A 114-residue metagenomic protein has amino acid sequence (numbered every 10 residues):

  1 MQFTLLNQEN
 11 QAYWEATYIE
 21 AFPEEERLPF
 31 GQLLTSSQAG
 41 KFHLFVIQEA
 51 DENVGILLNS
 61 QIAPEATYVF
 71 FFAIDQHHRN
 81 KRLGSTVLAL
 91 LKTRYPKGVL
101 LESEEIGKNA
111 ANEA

Functional and structural regions predicted by a protein language model:
M1-Q32: Short amphipathic alpha-helix that is part of the acyltransferase structural core
T35-V46: A short helix-loop-beta-strand connector motif used in the catalytic cores of GNAT acetyltransferases and, in some
H43, E65, K97: Short coil/turn segments at beta-strand junctions that form active-site/ligand-binding loops
V46, D51-Q61, E65-A73: Conserved beta-strand in the GNAT
F72-R79, E105-I106: A short, internal acetyl-CoA/4′-phosphopantetheine-binding micro-motif in the GNAT/acyltransferase core
N80-T93: Conserved acetyl-CoA-binding loop-helix of GNAT-fold acetyltransferases
R94-E113: Conserved GNAT acetyl-CoA-binding A-motif
